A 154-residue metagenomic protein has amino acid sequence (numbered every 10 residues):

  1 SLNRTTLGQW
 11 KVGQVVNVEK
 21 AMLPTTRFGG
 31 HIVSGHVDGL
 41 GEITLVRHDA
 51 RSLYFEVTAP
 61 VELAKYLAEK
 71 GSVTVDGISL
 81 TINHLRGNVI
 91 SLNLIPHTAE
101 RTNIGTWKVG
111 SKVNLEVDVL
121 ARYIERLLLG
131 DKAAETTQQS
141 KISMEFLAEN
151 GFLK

Functional and structural regions predicted by a protein language model:
S1-K154: Conserved loop->alpha-helix
